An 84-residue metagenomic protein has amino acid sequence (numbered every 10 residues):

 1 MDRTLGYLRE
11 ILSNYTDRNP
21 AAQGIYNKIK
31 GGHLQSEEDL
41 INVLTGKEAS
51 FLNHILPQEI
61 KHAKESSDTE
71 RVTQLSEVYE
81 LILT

Functional and structural regions predicted by a protein language model:
M1-T84: C-terminal-biased regions
